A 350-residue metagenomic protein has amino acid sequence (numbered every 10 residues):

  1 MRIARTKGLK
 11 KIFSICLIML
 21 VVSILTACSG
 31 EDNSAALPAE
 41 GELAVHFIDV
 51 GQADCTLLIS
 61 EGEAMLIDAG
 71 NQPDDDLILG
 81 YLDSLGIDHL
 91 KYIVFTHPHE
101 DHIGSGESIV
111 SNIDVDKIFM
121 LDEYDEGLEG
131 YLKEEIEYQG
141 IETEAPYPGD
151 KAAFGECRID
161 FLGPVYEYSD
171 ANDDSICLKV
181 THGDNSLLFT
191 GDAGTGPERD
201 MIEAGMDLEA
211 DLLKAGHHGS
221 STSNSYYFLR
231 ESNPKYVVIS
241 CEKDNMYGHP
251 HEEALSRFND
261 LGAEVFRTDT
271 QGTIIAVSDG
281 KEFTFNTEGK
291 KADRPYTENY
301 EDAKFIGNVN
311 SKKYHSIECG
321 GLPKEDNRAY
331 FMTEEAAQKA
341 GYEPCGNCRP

Functional and structural regions predicted by a protein language model:
R2-K11, S23-D302, G321, N327 (+2 more regions): Non-globular, low-confidence helical/coil segments that flank catalytic cores
K10-I18: Sec-dependent signal peptide recognition, specifically the positively charged N-region followed immediately by
E298-K312: SH3-family beta-barrel domains
N308-K324: Short aromatic-glycine-(Arg/Gly/Cys) micro-motifs in beta-strand/loop hairpins
R349: Cys/His-coordinated zinc-binding microdomains
